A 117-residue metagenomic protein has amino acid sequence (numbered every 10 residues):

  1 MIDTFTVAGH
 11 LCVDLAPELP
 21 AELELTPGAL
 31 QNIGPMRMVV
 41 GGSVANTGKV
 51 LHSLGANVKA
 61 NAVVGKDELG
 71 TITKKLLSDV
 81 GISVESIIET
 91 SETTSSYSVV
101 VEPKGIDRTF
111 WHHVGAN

Functional and structural regions predicted by a protein language model:
M1-N61, T71-I72, S78: Glycine-rich phosphate/adenosyl-contacting loop at the front of the ribokinase-like
A29-Q31, M38, S53-N117: Conserved N-terminal subdomain of the carbohydrate kinase-like
